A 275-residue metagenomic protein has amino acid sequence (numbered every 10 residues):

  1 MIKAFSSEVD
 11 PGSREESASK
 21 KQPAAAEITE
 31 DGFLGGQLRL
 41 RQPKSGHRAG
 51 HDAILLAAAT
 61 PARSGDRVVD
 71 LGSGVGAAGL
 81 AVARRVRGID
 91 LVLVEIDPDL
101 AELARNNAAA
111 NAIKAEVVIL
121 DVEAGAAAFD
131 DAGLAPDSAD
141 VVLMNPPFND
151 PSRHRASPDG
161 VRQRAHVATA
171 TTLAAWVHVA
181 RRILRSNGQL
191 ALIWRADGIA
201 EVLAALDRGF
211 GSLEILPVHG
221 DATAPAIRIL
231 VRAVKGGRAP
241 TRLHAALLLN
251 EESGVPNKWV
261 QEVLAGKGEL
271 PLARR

Functional and structural regions predicted by a protein language model:
A25-R63: Class I SAM-dependent transferase core
S45, A49, A170-A226: Conserved Class I SAM-dependent methyltransferase catalytic core
G65-G74: Conserved class I S-adenosyl-L-methionine
V75-G88: Conserved SAM-binding loop of SAM-dependent methyltransferases across substrates and taxa, primarily the Class I
A104-R105: Conserved SAM-binding loop
A128-V141: A short acidic, Gly/Pro-enriched loop at the edge of an enzyme's catalytic core that lines a small-molecule cofactor
P146-A175: Mobile active-site "lid"/loop adjacent to the S-adenosyl-L-methionine
P225-R275: SAM/dcSAM-binding transferase cores
